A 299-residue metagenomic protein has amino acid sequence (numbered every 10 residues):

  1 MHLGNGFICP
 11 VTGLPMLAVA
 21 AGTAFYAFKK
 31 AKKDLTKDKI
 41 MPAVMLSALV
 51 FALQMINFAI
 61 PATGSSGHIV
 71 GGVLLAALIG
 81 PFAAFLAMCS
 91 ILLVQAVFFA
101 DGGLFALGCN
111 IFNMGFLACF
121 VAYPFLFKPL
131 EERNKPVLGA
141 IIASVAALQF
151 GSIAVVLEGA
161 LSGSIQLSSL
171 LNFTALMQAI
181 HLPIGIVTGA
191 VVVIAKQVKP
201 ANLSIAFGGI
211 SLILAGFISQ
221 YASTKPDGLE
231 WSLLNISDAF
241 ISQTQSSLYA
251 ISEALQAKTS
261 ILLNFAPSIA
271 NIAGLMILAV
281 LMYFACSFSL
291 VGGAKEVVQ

Functional and structural regions predicted by a protein language model:
H2-P10, P15, V19-L75: Hydrophobic transmembrane alpha-helices
L3-G4, Q256-L281: Individual transmembrane alpha-helix segments
P15-T23, F82, G115-L126, H181-I194 (+1 more regions): Hydrophobic cores of alpha-helical transmembrane segments in multi-pass inner/ER membrane proteins, independent
Q54, F58-A122: Alpha-helical membrane segments and adjacent membrane-interface helices in multi-pass membrane proteins
M114-V155: Short helix-perturbing small/polar motifs within transmembrane alpha-helices
L148-V156, S223-I261: Juxtamembrane non-transmembrane "cap" segments at the membrane-aqueous interface of multi-pass membrane proteins
V198-G209: Membrane-interfacial entry segments at the cytosolic side of transmembrane helices
V291-Q299: Short, charged juxtamembrane terminal tails flanking transmembrane helices
